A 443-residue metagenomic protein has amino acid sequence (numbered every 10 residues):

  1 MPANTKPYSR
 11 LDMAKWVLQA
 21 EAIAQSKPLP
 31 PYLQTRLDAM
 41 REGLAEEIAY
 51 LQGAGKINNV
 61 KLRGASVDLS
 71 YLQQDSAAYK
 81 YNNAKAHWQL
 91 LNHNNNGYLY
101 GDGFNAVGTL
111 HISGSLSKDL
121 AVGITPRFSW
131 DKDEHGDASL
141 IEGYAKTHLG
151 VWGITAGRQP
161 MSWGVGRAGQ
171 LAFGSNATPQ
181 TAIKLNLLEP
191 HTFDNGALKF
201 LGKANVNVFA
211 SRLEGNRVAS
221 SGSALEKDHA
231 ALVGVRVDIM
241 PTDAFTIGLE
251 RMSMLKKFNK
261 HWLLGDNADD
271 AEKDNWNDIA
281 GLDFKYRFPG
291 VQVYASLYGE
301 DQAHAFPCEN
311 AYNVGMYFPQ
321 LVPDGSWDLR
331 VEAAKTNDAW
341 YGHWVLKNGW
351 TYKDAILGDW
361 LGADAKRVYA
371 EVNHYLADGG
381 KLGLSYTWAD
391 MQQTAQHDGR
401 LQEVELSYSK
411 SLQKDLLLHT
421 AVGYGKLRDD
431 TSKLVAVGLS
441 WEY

Functional and structural regions predicted by a protein language model:
M1, S9-L29, M40, P160-A182 (+2 more regions): Structural signature for solvent-exposed beta-strand/loop edge elements and short helix-capping sites, enriched
M1-Y98: N-terminal periplasmic/intermembrane-space "pro-region" immediately following the signal or transit peptide
P2-N4, Q25-T35, Q52-R63, G114-V122 (+7 more regions): Short loop/turn motifs that connect adjacent beta-strands in outer-membrane beta-barrel proteins
N92, D102-G108: Outer-membrane beta-barrel translocator/receptor signature
L99, H111, E189, I356-L361: Extracellular/periplasm-exposed beta-strand and loop segments of Gram-negative cell-envelope proteins, dominated by
L99-F104, L116-L149, W163-N176, A305-F306: Surface-exposed loop and membrane-interface regions of Gram-negative outer-membrane beta-barrel proteins
D119, S162, A182-K353, A363-Y375 (+3 more regions): Signature for the C-terminal beta-barrel architecture of outer-membrane proteins
K410, H419-A421, T431-Y443: Outer-membrane beta-barrel "beta-signal"
